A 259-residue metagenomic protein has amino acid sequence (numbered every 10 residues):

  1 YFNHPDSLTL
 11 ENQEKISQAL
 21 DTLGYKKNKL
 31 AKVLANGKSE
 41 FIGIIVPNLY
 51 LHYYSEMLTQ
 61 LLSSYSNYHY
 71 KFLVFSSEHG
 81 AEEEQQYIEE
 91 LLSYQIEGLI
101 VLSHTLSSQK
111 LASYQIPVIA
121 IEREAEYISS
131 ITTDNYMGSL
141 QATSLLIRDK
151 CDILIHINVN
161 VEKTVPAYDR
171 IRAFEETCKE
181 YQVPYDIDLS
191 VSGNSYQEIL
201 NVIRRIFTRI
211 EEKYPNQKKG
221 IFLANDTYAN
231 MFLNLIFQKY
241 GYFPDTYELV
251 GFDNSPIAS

Functional and structural regions predicted by a protein language model:
Y1-K38: N-terminal helix-turn-helix DNA-binding module of bacterial transcription factors
F2-P5, L49-Y50, H79, L106 (+4 more regions): Short, glycine/serine-rich, charged loops/turns that create anion-binding and catalytic segments at active sites
L8, Y53-Y54, E83, V165-P166 (+1 more regions): Secondary-structure boundary/capping motif
D21-T22, S63-Y68, L92, I116-A120 (+1 more regions): Bacterial carbohydrate/catabolite-sensing allosteric modules
T22-N28, E82, I100-S103, L233: Short gly/ser/thr-rich secondary-structure transition/capping motifs
K29, S55-M57, Q86, Y168-D169 (+2 more regions): Generic recognition of short, well-ordered alpha-helical segments
G37-S144, E212: Alpha-helical recognition/docking segments in bacterial nutrient-uptake and carbohydrate-utilization systems
